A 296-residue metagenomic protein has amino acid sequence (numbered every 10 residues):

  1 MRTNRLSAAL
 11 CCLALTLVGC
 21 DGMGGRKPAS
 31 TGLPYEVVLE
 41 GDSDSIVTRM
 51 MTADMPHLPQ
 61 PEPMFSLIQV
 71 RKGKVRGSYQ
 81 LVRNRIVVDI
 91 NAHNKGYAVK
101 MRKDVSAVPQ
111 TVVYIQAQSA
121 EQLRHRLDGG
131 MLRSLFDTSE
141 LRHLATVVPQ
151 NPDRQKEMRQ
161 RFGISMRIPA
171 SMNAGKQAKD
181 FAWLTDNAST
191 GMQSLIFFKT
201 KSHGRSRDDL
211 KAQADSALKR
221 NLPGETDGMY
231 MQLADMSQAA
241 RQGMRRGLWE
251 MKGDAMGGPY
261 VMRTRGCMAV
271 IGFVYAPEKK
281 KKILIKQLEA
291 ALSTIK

Functional and structural regions predicted by a protein language model:
M1-L10: Bacterial N-terminal signal peptides that target proteins for export
T16-G19: C-terminal motif of bacterial Sec signal peptides marking the signal peptidase cleavage site
G24, E36-D42, A53, P169-K219: Secretory pathway targeting signatures of secreted, lumenal, and periplasmic proteins
K27-P34, S43-S45, R49-M64, V147-K176: N-terminal "mature-domain start" segment
S30-F136: Long, folded non-catalytic interaction modules
S43-S45, T138, S216, M236: Coil residues (strongly favoring Ser/Thr
K72-A117, E121-Q122, K219-A269, K279-K282 (+1 more regions): Signature of long, low-cysteine stretches enriched in small and polar/charged residues
L123-A145, M166, M172, A269-K296: Surface-exposed amphipathic alpha-helical segments
